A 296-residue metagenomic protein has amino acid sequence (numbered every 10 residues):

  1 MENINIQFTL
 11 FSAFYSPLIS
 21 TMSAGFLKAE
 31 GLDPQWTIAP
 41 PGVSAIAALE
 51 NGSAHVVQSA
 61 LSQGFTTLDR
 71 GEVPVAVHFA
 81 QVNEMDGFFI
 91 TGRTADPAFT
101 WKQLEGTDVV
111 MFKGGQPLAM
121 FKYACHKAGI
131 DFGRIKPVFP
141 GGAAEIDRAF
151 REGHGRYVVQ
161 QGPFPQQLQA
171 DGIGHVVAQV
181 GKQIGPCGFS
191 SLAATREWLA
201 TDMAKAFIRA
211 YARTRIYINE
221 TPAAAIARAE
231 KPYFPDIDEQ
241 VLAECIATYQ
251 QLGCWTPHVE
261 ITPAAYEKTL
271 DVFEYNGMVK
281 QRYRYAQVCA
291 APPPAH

Functional and structural regions predicted by a protein language model:
E2-I130, P137-P140, R156-G162, I173-A178 (+1 more regions): Short, glycine-/small- and polar/acidic-enriched structural segments that line small-molecule recognition paths
F8, V82-T91, I173-E197, I208 (+3 more regions): Periplasmic-binding protein-like
M22-S23, K28, H126, Q169 (+3 more regions): Short polybasic/polar patches that bind polyanions
E145-P232: Pocket-lining segment of extracytoplasmic ligand-binding domains
A200-M278: Secondary-structure end/capping motifs
L270-H296: Conserved C-terminal helix/tail region of periplasmic/extracytoplasmic solute-binding proteins
